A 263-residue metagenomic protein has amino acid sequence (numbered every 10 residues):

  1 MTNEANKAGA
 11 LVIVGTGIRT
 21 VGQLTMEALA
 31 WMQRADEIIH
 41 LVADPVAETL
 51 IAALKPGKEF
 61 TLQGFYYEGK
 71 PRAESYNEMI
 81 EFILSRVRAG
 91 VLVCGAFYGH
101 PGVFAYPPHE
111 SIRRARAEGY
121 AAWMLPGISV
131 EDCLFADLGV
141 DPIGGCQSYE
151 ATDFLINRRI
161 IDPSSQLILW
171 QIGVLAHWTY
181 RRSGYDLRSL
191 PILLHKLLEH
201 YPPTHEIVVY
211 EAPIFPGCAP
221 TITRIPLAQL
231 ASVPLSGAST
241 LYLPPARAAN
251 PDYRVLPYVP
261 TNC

Functional and structural regions predicted by a protein language model:
T2-G22, M26-L125, S239-T240, N262: Class I S-adenosyl-L-methionine
T2-V14, E37, R88, R113 (+2 more regions): Beta-strand/loop-alpha-helix module characteristic of Rossmann-like adenine-cofactor folds
